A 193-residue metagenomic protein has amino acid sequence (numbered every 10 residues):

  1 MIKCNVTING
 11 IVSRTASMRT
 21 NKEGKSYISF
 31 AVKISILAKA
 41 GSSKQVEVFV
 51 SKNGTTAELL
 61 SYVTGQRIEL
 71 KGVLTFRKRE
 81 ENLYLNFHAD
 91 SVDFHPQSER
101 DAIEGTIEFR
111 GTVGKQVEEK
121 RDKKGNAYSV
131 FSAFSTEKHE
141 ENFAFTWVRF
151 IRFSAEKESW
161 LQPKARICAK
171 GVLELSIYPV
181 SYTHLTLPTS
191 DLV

Functional and structural regions predicted by a protein language model:
M1-S42, V63, E81: Hydrophobic, helix-prone linear segments
T7-V12, G65-F76, E108-G114, K164-L175: OB-fold and OB-like beta-barrel modules that bind single-stranded nucleic acids
R14-N21, R79, K115-D122, Y178: Short, conserved beta-turn/loop elements at beta-strand boundaries and strand-helix junctions
K25-V48, K124-V148: OB-fold (S1/OB) nucleic-acid-binding surfaces
S42-L60, N142-S159: A beta-strand/beta-hairpin structural motif
F49-P96: Hydrophobic, ordered structural segments
H88-E118: Surface-exposed beta-loop interaction hotspot
T183-T189: Conserved small/polar residues in nucleotide/adenosyl-binding loops
